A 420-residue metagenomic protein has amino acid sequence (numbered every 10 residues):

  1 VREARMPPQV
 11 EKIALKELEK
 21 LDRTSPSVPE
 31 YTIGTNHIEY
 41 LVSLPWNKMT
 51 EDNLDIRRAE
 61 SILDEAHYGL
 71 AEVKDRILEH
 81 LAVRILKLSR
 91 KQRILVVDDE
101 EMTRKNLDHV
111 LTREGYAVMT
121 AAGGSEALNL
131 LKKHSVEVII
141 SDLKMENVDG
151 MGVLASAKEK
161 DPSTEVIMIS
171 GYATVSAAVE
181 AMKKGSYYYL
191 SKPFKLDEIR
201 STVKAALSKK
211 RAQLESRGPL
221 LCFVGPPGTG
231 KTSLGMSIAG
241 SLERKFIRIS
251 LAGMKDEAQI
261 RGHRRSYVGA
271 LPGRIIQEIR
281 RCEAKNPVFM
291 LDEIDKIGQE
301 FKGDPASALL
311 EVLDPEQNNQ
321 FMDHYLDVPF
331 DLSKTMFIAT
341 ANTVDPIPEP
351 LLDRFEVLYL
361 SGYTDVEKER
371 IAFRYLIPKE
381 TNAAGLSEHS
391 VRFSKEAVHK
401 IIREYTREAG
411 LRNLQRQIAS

Functional and structural regions predicted by a protein language model:
V1-K91: Extended, charged alpha-helical coiled-coil/arm scaffolds that mediate oligomerization and mechanical coupling in large
E101-M119, K133: Two-component/phosphorelay signaling modules centered on CheY-like receiver
R104, E146-N147, S170, T174: The feature encodes the CheY-like receiver
T120-N129, G150: Helix N-cap/capping motif at the beta->alpha junctions
H134-I140: Active-site beta3 strand of CheY-like receiver
M145, K368: Receiver (REC) domain active-site loop signature in two-component systems and cognate sites in sensor histidine kinases
L221-R248: Walker A/P-loop
